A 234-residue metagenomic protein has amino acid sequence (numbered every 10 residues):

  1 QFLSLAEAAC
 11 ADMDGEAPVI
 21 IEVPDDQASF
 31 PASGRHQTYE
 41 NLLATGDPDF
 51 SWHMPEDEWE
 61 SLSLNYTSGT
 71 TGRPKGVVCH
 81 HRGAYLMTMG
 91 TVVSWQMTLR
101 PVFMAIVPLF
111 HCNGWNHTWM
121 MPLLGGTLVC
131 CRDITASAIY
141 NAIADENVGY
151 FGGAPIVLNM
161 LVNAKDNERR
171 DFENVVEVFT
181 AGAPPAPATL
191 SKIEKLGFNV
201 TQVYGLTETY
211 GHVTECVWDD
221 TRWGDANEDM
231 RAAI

Functional and structural regions predicted by a protein language model:
Q1-F2, E7-A8, I21, K75-V78 (+3 more regions): Short beta-strand->loop structural element characteristic of the AMP-binding/adenylate-forming
Q1-N41, N147: Structural core segment of the AMP-binding/adenylate-forming
A9, Y66, M120-P122, A142 (+2 more regions): Hydrophobic/aromatic ligand-binding patch that stacks against planar heteroaromatic rings of cofactors or nucleotides
I21-E22, G34-Y66, R73, Q96-V102 (+1 more regions): Conserved pre-ATP/AMP-binding loop-to-beta segment of ANL
Q37-L43, L123, V148-G153, V162-I234: Gly/Ser/Thr-rich phosphate-binding loop
A44-D49, E58, S63, V77-T98 (+4 more regions): Conserved structural elements of the adenylate-forming
S61, T67-T70, F103, L109 (+6 more regions): Conserved S/T- and glycine-rich ATP-binding loop of Class I adenylate-forming
Y85-V102, F110-G149, A164: Conserved AMP-binding/adenylation subdomain of ANL enzymes
